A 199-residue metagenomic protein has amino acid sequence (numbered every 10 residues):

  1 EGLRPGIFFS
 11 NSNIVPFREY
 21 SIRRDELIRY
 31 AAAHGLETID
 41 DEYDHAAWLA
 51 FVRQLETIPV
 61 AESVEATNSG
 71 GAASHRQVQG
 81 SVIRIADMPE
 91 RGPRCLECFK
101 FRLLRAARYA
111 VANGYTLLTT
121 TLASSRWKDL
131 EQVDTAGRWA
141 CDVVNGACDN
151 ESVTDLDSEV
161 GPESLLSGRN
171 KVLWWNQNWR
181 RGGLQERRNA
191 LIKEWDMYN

Functional and structural regions predicted by a protein language model:
E1-G71, H75-E159, S164-N199: Nucleotide-activated chemistry modules centered on ATP-dependent adenylation/adenylyltransferase
